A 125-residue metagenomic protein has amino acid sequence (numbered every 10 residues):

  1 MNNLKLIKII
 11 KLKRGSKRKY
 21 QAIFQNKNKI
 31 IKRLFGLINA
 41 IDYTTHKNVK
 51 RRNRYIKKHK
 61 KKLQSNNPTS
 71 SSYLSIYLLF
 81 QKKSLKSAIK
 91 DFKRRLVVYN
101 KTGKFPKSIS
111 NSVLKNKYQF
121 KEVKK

Functional and structural regions predicted by a protein language model:
M1-K125: Arg/Lys-rich, low-complexity, intrinsically disordered basic segments
